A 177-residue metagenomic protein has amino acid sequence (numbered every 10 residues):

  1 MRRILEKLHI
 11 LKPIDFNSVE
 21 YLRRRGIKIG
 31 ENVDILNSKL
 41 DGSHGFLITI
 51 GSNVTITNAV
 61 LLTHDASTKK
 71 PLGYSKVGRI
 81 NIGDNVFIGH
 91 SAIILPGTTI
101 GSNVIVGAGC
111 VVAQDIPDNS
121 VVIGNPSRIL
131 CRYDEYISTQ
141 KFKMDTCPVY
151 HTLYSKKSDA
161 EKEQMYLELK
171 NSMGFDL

Functional and structural regions predicted by a protein language model:
M1-N85, A92-I94, S102, D118 (+2 more regions): Domain-scale signature associated with acetyltransferase and cell-envelope carbohydrate enzymes
G78, A108-V111, V121: Hydrophobic alpha-helical segments of small multi-pass membrane proteins
F87, I105, V121-V122: Short-chain dehydrogenase/reductase
A92-I105, C110-Q114: Beta-rich strand-turn-strand
